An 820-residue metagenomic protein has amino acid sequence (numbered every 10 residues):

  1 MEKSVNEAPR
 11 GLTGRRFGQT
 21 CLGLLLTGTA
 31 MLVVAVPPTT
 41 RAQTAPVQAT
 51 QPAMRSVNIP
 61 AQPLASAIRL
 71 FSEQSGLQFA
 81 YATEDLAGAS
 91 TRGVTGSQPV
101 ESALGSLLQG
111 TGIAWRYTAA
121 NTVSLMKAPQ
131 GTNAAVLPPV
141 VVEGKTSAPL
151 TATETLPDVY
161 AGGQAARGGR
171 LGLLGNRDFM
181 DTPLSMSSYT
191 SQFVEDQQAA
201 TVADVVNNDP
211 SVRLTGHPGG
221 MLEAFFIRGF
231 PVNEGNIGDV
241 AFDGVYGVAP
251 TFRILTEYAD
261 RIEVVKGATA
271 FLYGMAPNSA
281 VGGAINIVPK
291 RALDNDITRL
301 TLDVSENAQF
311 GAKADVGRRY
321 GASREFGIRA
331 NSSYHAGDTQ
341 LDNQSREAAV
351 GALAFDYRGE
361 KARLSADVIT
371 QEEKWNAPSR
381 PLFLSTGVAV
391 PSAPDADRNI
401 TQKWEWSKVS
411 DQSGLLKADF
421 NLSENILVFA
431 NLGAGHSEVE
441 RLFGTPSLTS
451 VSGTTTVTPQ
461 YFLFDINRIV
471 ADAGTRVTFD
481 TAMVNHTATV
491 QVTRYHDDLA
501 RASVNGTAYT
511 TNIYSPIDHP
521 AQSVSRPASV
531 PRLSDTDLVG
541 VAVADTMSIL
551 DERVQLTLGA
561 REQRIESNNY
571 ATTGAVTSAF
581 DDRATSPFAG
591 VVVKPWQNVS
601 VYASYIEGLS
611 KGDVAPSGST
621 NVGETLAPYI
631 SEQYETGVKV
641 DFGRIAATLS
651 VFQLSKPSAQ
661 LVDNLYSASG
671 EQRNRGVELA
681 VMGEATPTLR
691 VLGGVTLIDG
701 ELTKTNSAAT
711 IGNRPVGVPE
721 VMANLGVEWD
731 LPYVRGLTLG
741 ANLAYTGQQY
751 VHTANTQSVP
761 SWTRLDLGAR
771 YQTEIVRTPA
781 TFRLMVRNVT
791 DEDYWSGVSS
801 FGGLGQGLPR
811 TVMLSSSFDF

Functional and structural regions predicted by a protein language model:
Q78, P138-N295, T636: Acidic, small-polar-rich N-terminal luminal/periplasmic segments of exported/outer-membrane proteins
Y258-D260, A270-G351, Y357-R363, Q412 (+1 more regions): Outer-membrane beta-barrel translocator/receptor signature
H335-T339, A352-N421, A434-I466, N505-V530 (+1 more regions): Acidic/polar loop-and-plug regions of large Gram-negative outer-membrane beta-barrel proteins
A352, D356, I466, N485-D497 (+3 more regions): Structural signature of Gram-negative outer-membrane beta-barrels, strongest in the C-terminal barrel of TonB-dependent
K374-V388, H496-N505, V592-E635, I645-S669 (+4 more regions): Surface-exposed extracellular loop regions of Gram-negative outer-membrane beta-barrel proteins, predominantly
K417-N421, L427-G433, S437-T445, Y602 (+3 more regions): Membrane-embedded beta-barrel scaffold of Gram-negative outer-membrane proteins
A488, A603, Y634, V716-F820: Conserved C-terminal beta-signal and adjacent last beta-strands/turns of outer-membrane beta-barrel proteins
D551, Q653-S655, A668-T753: Gram-negative outer-membrane beta-barrel transporters
